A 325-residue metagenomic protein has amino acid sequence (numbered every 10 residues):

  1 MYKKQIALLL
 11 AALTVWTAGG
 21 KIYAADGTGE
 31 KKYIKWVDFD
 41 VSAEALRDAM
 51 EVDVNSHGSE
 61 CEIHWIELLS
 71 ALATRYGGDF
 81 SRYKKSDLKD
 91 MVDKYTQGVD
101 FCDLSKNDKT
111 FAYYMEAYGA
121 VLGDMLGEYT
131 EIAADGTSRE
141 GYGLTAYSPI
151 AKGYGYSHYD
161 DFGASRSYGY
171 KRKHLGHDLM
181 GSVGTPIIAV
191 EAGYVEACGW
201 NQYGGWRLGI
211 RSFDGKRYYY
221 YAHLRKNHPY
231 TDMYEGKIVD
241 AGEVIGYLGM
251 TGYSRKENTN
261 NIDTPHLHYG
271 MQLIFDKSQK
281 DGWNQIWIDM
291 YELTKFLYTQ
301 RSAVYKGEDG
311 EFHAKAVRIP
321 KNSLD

Functional and structural regions predicted by a protein language model:
Y2-I6, V15-T110: Cationic-aromatic interfacial patches
K94-W206, L297-D325: Surface-exposed, glycine-biased beta-strand/turn segments
D178, A241, G246-Y247, H266-Q272: Active-site scaffold segments
G184, F213-G215, K226, Q272-D276: Solvent-exposed coil/turn segments that connect beta secondary-structure elements in extracytoplasmic/periplasmic
P186-E196, Y230-L248: Short, well-structured beta-strand-loop connectors
V190-T231, K256-P265: Zn2+-dependent peptidoglycan hydrolase active-site motif and core
R207-I210, V239-E257: Short hydrophobic beta/alpha edge segments that flank linear recognition/processing sites
I262-D325: Acidic, glycine-rich catalytic/binding loops that coordinate metals and/or anionic ligands
